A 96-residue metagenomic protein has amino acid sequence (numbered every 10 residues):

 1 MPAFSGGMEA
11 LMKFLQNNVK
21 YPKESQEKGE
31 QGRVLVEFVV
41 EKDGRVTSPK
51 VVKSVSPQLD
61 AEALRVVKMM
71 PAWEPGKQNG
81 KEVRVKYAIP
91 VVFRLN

Functional and structural regions predicted by a protein language model:
M1-A3, P49: Second-shell loop/turn segments in exported
A3-E37, E62-N96: Short proline/glycine- and basic residue-enriched helix-capping loop/turn segments at helix->loop/beta transitions
M8, F38-V40, K50-K53: A mature extracytoplasmic/lumenal domain signature
E41, V46, K77: Short, acidic, Ser/Thr-enriched surface-loop or helix-capping motifs
D43, S54, V92-N96: Short coil/turn motifs at secondary-structure junctions
K50, A61-E62: Generic recognition of short, well-ordered alpha-helical segments
K53-L59: A short acidic/small-residue loop/turn micro-motif
